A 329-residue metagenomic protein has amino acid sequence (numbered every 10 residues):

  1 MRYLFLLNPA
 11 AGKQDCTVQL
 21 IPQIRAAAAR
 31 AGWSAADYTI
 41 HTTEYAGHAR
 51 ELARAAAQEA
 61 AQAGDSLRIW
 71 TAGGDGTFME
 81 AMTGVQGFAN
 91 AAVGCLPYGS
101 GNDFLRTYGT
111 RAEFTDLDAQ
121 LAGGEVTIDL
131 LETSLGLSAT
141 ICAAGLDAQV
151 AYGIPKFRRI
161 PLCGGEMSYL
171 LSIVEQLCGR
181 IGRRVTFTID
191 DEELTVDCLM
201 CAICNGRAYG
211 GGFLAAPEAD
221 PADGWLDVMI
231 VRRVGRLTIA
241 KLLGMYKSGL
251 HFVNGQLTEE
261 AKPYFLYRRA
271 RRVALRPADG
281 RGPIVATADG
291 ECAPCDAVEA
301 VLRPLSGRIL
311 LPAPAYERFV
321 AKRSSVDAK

Functional and structural regions predicted by a protein language model:
M1-I69, Y316, R323-K329: ATP/NTP phosphate-donor binding region
P9, A72-G74, L96-Y98: Glycine-rich beta-strand-to-loop/alpha-helix junction loops that act as flexible
G12-C16, G210, I309: Short N-terminal binding/cap micro-motifs at the start of the first secondary-structure element
T43, G87-I203: Catalytic core of DAGKc-family lipid kinases
T77-N90: Short Gly/Thr/Asp-enriched flexible loops that form oxyanion-binding sites at enzyme active sites
A143, D147, A202-P217, E291-C292: Glycine-rich phosphate/pyrophosphate-binding beta-alpha loops
R158-S168, G211-G212, P217-A240: Gly/Ser/Thr-rich active-site loops/lids in small-molecule metabolic enzymes that frequently grip phosphoryl groups
I189, D220, I230-K329: ATP/nucleoside-binding phosphotransfer catalytic cores, i.e., glycine-rich phosphate-binding loops
